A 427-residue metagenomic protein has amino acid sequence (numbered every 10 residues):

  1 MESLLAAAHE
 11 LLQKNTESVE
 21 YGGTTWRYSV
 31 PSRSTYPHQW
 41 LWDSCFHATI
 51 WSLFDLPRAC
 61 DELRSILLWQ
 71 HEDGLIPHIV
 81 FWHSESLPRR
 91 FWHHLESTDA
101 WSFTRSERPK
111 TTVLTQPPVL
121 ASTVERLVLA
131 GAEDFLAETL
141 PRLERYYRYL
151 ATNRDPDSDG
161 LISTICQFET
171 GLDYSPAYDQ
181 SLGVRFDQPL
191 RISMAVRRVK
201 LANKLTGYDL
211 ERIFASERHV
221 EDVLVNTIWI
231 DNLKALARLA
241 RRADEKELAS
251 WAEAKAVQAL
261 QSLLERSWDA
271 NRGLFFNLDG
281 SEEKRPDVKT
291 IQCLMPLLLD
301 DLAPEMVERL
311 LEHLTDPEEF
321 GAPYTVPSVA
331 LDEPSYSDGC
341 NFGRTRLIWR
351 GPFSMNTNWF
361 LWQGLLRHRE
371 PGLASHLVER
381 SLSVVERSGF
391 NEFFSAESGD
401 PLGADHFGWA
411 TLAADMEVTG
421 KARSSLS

Functional and structural regions predicted by a protein language model:
M1-E2, W51-L63, L127-P141, R238-V257 (+3 more regions): Structural helix-adjacent loops and short alpha-helical linkers that scaffold large soluble proteins
M1-Q39, L67-K110, D159-E221, Q261-P352 (+1 more regions): Extended glycan-interaction surfaces of carbohydrate-active proteins
A7-E10, S65-L68, E72, R126 (+6 more regions): Alpha-helical scaffold segments in carbohydrate-active enzymes
S44, P117, A121-V124, N226 (+2 more regions): TPR repeat positional signature
S44-G74, W82, Q292-L302, N358-P371: Alpha-helical support elements that line or immediately flank enzyme active sites and cofactor-binding pockets
W101-T115, V119-A130, F360-G364: Hydrophobic/aromatic-rich effector regions of fungal transcription factors
Q116-L172: Internal, well-ordered domain-core segments that constitute the primary functional module of diverse proteins
E221-E245, A252-S262, R346-L373: Long, repeat-rich segments with strong aromatic
